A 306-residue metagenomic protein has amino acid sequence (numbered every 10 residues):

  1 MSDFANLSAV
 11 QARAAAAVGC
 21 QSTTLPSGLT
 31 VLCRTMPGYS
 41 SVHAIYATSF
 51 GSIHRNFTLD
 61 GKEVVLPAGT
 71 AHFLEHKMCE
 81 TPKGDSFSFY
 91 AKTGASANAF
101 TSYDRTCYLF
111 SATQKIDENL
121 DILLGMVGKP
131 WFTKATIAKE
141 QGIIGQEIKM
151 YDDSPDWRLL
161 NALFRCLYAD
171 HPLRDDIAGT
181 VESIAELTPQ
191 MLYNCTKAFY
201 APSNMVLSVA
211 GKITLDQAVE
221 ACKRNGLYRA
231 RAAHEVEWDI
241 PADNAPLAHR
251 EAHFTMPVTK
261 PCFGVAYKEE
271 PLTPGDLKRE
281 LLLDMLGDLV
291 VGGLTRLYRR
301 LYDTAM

Functional and structural regions predicted by a protein language model:
M1-S86, Y193-R300: His/Glu-rich zincin catalytic helix
D3, P82-C195, D216, D243: Acidic/histidine-enriched segments that form metal/cofactor-coordinating and catalytic pocket/exosite environments
D303-M306: Short, intrinsically disordered, charge-balanced linker/junction segments flanking boundaries in proteins
